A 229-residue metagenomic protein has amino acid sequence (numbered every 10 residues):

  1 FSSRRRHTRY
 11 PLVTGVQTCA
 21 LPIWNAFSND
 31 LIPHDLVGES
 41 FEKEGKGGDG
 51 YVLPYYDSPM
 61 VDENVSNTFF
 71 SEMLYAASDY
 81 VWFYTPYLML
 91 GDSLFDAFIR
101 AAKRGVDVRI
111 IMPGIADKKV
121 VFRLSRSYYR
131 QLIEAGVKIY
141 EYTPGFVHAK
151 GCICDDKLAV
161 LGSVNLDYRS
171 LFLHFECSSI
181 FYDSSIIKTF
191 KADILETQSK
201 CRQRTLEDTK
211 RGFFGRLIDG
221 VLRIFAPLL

Functional and structural regions predicted by a protein language model:
F1-C19: Single conserved hydrophobic/aromatic residue that forms the stacking wall/gate of nucleotide- or nucleobase-binding
R4-R5, S66-F70, L94, S125: Amphipathic coiled-coil/heptad-repeat helices and related helical stalk/stem segments that mediate oligomerization
L12-V13, M73-A76: Structural alpha-helical scaffold elements that stabilize or flank donor/cofactor-binding regions in carbohydrate
V16-Q17, L31-V37, R216, G220 (+1 more regions): Membrane-interfacial terminal anchoring regions of lipid-handling membrane enzymes
A20-L21, I194: Bulky hydrophobic/aromatic "packing anchor" residues in well-ordered structure
P22-N67: Active-site cores of enzymes that catalyze phosphoryl transfer or operate on phosphate-rich substrates
L36-S40, T68-F69, K138-Y140, V164: Glycine-rich, charged/polar anion/phosphate-binding loops that engage phosphate groups from diverse ligands
A77-F83, Y87-L229: PLD/PLD-like phosphodiesterase catalytic module centered on the HKD motif
